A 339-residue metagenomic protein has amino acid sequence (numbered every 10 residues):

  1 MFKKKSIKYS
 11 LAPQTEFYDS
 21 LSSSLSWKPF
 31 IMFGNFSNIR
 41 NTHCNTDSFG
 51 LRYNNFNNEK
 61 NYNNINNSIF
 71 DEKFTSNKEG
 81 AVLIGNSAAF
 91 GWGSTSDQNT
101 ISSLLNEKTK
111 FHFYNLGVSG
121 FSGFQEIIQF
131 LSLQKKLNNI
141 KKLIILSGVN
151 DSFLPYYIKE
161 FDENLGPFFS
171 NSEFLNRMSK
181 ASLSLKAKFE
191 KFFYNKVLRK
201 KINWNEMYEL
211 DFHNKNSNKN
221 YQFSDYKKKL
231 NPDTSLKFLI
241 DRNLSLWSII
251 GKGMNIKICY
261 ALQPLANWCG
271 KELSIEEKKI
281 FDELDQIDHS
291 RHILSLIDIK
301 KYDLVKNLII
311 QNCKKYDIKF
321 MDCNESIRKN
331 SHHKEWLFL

Functional and structural regions predicted by a protein language model:
M1-T95, N99-E107, K329-S331: Membrane/wall-proximal cationic-aromatic binding patches
K78-E79, K110-H112, N138-K142, M254-C259 (+1 more regions): Loop/turn elements at helix/coil->beta-strand transitions in domains of secreted/extracellular proteins
V82, F90-K186, K191-Y194, L198-W204: Conserved SGNH/GDSL esterase-like catalytic core that processes O-acyl groups on lipids and polysaccharides
A88-T95, N115-L116, D233-K237, D298 (+1 more regions): Second-shell loop/turn segments in exported
N115-G117, L262, D322-E325: Residue-level recognition of beta-strand->loop/alpha-helix junctions
N150-L308, R328: Serine-dependent acyl-ester chemistry module
L308-D322, H332-L339: Histidine-centered active-site loop/cap adjacent to the catalytic His in serine esterases/O-acetyl transfer systems
